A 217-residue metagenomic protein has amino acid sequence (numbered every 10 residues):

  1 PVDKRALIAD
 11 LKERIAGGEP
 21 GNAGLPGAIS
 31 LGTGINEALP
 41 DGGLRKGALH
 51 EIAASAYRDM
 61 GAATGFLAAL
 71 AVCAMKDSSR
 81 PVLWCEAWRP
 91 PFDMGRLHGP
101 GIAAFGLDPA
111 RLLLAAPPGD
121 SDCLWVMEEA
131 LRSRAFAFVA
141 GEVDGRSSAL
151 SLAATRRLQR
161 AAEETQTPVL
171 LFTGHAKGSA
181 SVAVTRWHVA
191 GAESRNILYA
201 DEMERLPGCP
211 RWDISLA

Functional and structural regions predicted by a protein language model:
P1-L83, G101, F105-A110: Detector for small/aliphatic-rich hydrophobic stretches
G27-A28, D41-L44, F92, G119 (+1 more regions): Hydrophobic/basic alpha-helical segments enriched in Actinobacteria
L31, A63, M94, C123 (+1 more regions): Helical mechanochemical/support elements of P-loop NTPase systems and associated helical scaffolds
S55-A56, E86-W88, H175: Residue-level signal for short, function-critical loop segments
M75, G106-L107, R160-T167, P207: Arginine/glycine-rich "motif VI" loop of SF2 helicases in the C-terminal RecA-like domain
R80-F138, E142: Conserved inter-motif catalytic segment of the P-loop NTP-binding fold
A116-G191: P-loop NTPase motor core
L171-A217: Phosphate-binding/switch region of NTP-binding enzymes
